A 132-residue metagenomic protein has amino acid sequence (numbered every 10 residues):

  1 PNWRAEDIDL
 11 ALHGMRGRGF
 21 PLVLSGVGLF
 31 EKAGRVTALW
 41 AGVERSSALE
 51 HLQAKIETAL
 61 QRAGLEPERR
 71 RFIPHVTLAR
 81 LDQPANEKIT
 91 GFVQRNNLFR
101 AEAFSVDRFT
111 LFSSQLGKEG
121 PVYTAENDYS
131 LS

Functional and structural regions predicted by a protein language model:
P1-S132: Histidine-dependent nucleotide/RNA phosphoesterase domain, centered on the 2H-phosphoesterase fold with its duplicated
